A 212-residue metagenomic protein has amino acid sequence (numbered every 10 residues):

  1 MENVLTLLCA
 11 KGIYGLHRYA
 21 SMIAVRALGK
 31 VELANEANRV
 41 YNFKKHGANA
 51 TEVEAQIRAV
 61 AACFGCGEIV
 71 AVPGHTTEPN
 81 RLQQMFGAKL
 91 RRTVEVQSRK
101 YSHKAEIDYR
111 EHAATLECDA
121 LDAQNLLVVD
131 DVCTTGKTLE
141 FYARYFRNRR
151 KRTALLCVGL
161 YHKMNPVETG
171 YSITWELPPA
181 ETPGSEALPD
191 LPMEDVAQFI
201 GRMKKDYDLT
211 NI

Functional and structural regions predicted by a protein language model:
M1-F64, Q97-N125, G184, D190-V196 (+1 more regions): Active-site-facing substrate-recognition patch
E2-G15, I23-V25, E140-I212: PRPP-dependent phosphoribosyltransferase catalytic core
I13, Y19, I69, L90-T93 (+1 more regions): Conserved beta-strand scaffold positions in the cores of enzyme catalytic domains, especially in NTP/NDP-utilizing
E54, I69-A71, F86: Acidic/polar low-complexity segments with low predicted structural confidence
G65-H75: Short glycine-rich phosphate-binding loop at a beta-alpha junction
E68-I69, N125-L127: Structural motif
T76-N125, T135-F141, M164: Short, glycine/charge-rich flexible loops or terminal/linker lids adjacent to PRPP-binding catalytic cores
D131: Active-site glycine-centered loops adjacent to acidic/histidine catalytic or metal-binding residues that shape
